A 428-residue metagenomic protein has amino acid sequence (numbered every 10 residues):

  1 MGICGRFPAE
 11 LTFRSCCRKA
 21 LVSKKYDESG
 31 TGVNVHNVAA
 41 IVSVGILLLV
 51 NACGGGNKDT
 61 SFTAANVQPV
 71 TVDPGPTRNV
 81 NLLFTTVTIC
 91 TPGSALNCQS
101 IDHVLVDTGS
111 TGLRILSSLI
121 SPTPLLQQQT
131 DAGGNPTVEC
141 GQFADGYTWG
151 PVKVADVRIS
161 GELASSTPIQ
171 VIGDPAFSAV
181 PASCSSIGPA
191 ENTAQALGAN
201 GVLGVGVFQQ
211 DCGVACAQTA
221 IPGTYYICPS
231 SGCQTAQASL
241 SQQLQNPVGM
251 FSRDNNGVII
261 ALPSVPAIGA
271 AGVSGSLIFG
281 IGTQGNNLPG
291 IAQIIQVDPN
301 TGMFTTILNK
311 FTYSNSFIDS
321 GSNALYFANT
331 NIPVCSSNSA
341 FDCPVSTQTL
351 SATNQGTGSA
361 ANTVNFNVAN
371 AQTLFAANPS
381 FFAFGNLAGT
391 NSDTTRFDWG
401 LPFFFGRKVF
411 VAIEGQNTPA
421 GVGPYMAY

Functional and structural regions predicted by a protein language model:
M1-V35: N-terminal secretory signal peptides that target proteins for export/translocation
Y26-E28, N34, G45-P69, Y425: Bacterial Sec-dependent N-terminal signal peptides
N57-C98, D102, T108: N-terminal module-boundary/linker segments of secreted carbohydrate-active enzymes
D59-V80, S166-T312, G421-M426: Aspartyl protease catalytic domain
T85-T91, C140-G141, K153-G161, F304-T306 (+1 more regions): Short conserved beta-strand and strand-loop elements enriched in small hydrophobics with frequent Asp/Gly
V87-D131, A199-F208, V297-P344, G400: Aspartyl protease active-site motif detector
C90, V106-V180: Signature of the N-terminal lobe/flap region of pepsin-like aspartyl proteases
S359-Y428: Aspartic protease catalytic domain
